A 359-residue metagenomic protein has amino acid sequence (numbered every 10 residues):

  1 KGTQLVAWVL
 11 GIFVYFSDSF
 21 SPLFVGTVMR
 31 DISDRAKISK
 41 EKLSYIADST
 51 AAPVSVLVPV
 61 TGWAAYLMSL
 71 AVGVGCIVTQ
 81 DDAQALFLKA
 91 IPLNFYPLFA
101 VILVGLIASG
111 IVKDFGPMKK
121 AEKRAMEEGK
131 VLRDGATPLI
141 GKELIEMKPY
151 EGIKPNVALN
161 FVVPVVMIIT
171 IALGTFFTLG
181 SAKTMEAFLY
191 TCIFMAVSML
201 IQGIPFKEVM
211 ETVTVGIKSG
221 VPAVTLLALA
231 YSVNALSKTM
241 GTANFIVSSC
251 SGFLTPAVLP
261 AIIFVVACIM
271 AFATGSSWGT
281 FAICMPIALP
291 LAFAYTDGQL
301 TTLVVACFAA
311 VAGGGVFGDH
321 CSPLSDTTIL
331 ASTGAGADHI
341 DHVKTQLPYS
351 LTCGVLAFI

Functional and structural regions predicted by a protein language model:
K1-V6, A36-L43, L93-F95, A158 (+3 more regions): Membrane-interfacial loop-to-helix junctions in multi-pass transporters
G2-Q80, A273-F317, T327-V343: Hydrophobic transmembrane alpha-helices that form the pore/transport pathway of multi-pass ion and small-solute
V54-E143, A309-I359: Juxtamembrane and boundary regions of transmembrane helices in multi-pass small-molecule transporters and channels
V56-T61, P97, P164, I168 (+4 more regions): Hydrophobic alpha-helical transmembrane segments in multi-pass membrane proteins
G75-Q80, K113, A172-A182, I201-K207 (+3 more regions): Transmembrane helix-loop junctions in multi-pass membrane proteins
L86-N94, G152-N156, F176-L189, S249-T255: Interfacial loop-to-helix junctions that mark the boundaries of transmembrane helices in multi-pass membrane
A100-F177, F188-T212, G334, D341-K344: Long, contiguous bundles of hydrophobic transmembrane helices that form the permeation core of multi-pass
A158, G180-I201, E208-T242, A257-I269 (+1 more regions): Core transmembrane alpha-helical segments of multi-pass membrane transporters/permeases
